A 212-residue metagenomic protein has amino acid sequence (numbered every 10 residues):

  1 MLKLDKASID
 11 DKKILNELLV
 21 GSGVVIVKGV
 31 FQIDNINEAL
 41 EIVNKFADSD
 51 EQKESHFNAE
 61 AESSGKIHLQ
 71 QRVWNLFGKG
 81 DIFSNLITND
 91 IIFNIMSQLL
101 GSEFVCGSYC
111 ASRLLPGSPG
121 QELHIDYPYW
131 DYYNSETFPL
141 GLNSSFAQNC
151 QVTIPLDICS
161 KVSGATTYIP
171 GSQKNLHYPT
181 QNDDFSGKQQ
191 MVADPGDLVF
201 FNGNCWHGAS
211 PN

Functional and structural regions predicted by a protein language model:
M1-S22, I26-E136, G141: Non-heme Fe(II)-dependent double-stranded beta-helix
G29-F31, L156-S160, S172-Q173, N204: Short loop segments at secondary-structure junctions
K79, G107, P119, Q148-C150 (+2 more regions): Residues that flank catalytic or metal-binding motifs in active/ligand-binding sites
S108-C110, I125-Y127, C150, I154-I158 (+1 more regions): Short, structured patches in soluble enzyme cores that scaffold and shape functional sites
L114, I169-N175: Short edge-strand/loop segments of extracellular domains
P119-I125, Y132-S135, V162-Y168, H177-Q181 (+1 more regions): A short secondary-structure junction signal
Y132-K161, V192-P195, F200: Short, conserved beta-strand element in jelly-roll/cupin
H177-N212: Catalytic core of Fe(II)/2-oxoglutarate
